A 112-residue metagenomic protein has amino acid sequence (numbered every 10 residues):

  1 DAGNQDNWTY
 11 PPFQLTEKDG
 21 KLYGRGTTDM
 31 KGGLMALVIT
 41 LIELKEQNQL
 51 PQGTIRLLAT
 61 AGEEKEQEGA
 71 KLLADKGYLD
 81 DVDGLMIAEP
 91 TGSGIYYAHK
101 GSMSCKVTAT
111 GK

Functional and structural regions predicted by a protein language model:
D1-R25, E46-P51: Acidic/His- and Gly-rich active-site-bordering loop/insert found across diverse amide/peptide-bond hydrolases
L22, T27-T28, G32-K112: Fold-level recognition of mixed alpha/beta catalytic cores in primary-metabolism enzymes, strongest
